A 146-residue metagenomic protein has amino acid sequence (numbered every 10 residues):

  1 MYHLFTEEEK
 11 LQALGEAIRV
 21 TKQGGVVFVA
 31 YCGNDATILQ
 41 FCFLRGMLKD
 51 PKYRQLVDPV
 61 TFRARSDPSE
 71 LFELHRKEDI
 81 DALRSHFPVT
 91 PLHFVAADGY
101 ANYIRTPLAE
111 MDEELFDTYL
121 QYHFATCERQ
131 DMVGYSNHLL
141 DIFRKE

Functional and structural regions predicted by a protein language model:
M1-E9: A short SAM/SAH-binding and catalytic strip from SAM-dependent methyltransferases
Y2, N34-A36, A96-A101: Short, solvent-exposed loop/turn segments at secondary-structure junctions
E9-V26: A short glycine-rich, Lys/Arg-flanked "PGG" loop and its adjoining helix->strand segment in the class I
V26-V57: Conserved class I S-adenosyl-L-methionine
F28-Y31, T90-A96: A structural signal for short, well-ordered beta-strand segments and their strand-loop junctions that often border
L48-F72: C-terminal alpha-helical "lid/dimerization" subdomain adjacent to the S-adenosyl-L-methionine
S69-F94: Short alpha-helix
L92-E146: A C-terminal cap/extension of S-adenosyl-L-methionine-dependent methyltransferases that defines the acceptor-substrate
